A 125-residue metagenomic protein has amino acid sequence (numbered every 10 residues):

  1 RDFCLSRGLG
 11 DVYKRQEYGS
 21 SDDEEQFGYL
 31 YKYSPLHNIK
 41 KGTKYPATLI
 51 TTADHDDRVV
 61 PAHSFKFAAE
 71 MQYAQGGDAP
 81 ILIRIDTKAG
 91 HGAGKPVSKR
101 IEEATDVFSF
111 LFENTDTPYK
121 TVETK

Functional and structural regions predicted by a protein language model:
D2-L9, Y13: Single conserved hydrophobic/aromatic residue that forms the stacking wall/gate of nucleotide- or nucleobase-binding
K14-R15, F27, Y31, T87-P96: Short beta-alpha connecting loops at secondary-structure transitions that line or flank enzyme active sites
G19-I50: The feature captures the conserved acid-bearing segment of alpha/beta-hydrolase catalytic domains
I50-T52, D56: Short beta-strand/loop motif that positions the catalytic acidic residue of the alpha/beta-hydrolase fold
D57-K66: Conserved alpha/beta-hydrolase "acid-adjacent" motif
F65, Q72-K125: C-terminal catalytic histidine-bearing segment of alpha/beta-hydrolase fold enzymes
